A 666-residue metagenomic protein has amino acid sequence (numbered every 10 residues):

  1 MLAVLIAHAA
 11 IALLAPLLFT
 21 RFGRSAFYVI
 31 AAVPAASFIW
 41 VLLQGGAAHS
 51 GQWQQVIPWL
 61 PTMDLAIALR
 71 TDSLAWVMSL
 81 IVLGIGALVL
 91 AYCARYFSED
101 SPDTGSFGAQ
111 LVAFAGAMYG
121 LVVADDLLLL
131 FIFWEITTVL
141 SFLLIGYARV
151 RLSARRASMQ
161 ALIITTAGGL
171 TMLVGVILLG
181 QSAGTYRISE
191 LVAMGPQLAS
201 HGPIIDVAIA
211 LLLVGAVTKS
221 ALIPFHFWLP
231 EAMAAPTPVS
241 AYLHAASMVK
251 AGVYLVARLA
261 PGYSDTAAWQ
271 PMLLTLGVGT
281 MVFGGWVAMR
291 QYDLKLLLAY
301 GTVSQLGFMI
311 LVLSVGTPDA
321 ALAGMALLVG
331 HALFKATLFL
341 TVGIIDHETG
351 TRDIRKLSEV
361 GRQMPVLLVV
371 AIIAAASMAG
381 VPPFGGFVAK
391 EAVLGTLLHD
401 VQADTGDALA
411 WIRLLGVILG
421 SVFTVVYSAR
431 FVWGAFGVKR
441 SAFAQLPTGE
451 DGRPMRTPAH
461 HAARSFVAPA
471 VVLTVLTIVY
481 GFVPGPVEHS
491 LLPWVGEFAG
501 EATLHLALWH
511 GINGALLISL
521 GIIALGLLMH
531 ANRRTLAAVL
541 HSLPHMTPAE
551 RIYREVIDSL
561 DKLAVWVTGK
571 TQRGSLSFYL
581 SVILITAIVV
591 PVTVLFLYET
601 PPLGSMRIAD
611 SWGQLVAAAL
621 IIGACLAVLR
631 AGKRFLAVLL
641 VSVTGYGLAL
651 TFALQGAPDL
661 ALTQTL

Functional and structural regions predicted by a protein language model:
L2-A3, L13-A109, L178-H201, D206 (+8 more regions): Transmembrane helix-loop-helix hairpins at membrane boundaries of multipass inner-membrane proteins
V4-R21, V217, A221, M281: N-terminal signal-anchor/start-transfer transmembrane helix
I30-G45, G168-I177, A371-P382, P469-P486 (+1 more regions): Hydrophobic alpha-helical membrane-insertion segments
G46-W53, L178-I188, V381-L398, F482-G500 (+1 more regions): Membrane-helix interface motif
A68-L83, G202-V217, A408-S421, L506-G526: Hydrophobic alpha-helical transmembrane segments
L88-G105, A109-L130, V139-G449, P458 (+3 more regions): Hydrophobic transmembrane alpha-helices and their helix-loop junctions in integral membrane proteins
G361-V369, T424-G526, T535-S559, L563-V567 (+2 more regions): Cytoplasmic/organellar membrane-interface segments at the starts of transmembrane helices in multi-pass inner-membrane
W433-A435, L528-H545, E599-P602, R630-L636 (+2 more regions): Juxtamembrane/interface segments at transmembrane-helix termini
